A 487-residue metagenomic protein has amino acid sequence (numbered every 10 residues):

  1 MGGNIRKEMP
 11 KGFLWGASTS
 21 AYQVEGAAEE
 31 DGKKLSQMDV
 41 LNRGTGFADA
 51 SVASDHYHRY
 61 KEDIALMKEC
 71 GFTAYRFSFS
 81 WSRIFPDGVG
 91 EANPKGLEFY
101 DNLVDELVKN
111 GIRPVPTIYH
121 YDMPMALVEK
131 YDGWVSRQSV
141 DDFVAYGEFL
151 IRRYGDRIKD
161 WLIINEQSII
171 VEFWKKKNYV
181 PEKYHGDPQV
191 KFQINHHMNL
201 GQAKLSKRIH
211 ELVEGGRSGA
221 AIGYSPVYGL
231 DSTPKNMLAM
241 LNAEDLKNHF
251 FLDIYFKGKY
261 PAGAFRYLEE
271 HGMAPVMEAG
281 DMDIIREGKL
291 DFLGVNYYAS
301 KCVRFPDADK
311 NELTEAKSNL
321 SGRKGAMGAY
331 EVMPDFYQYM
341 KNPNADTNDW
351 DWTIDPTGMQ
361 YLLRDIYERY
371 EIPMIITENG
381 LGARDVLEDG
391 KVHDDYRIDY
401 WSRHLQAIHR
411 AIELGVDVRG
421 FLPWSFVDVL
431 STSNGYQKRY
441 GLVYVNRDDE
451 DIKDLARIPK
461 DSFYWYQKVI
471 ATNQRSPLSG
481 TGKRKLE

Functional and structural regions predicted by a protein language model:
G2-G44, D87-V89, L97-E487: Active-site region of glycoside hydrolase catalytic domains
E25-Y100: Active-site-adjacent substrate/metal-binding segments within catalytic domains of carbohydrate-active enzymes
